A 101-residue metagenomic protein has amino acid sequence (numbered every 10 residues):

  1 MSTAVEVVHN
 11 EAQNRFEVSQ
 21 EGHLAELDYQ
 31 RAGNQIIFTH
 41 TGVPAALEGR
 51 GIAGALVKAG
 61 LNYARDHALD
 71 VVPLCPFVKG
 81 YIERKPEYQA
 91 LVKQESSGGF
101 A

Functional and structural regions predicted by a protein language model:
S2-T41: N-terminal first-folded block
L27, G54-L56, G80: Basic, gly/Ser/Thr/Pro-rich low-complexity segments located predominantly at protein N termini
N34-Q35, L56, F100: Short leucine-rich amphipathic alpha-helices used at interfaces
G42-E48: A short, internal acetyl-CoA/4′-phosphopantetheine-binding micro-motif in the GNAT/acyltransferase core
G49-G60: Conserved acetyl-CoA-binding loop-helix of GNAT-fold acetyltransferases
Y63-A101: C-terminal structural segments of small proteins and small subunits
